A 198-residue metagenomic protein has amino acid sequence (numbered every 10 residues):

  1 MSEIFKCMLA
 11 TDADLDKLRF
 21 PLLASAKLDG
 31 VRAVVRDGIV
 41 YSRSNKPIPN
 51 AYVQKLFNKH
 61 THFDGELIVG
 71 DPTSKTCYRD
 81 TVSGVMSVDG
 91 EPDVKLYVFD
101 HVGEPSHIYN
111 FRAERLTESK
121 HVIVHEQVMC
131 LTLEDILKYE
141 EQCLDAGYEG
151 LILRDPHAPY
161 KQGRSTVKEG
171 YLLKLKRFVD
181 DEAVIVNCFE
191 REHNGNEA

Functional and structural regions predicted by a protein language model:
M1-D14: Phosphate/adenylate-binding "loop-and-lid" substructures adjacent to NTP/NAD/dNTP-binding pockets in NTP-dependent
L9, L22-L23, L151-R154: A short, Trp-centered hydrophobic/proline-enriched beta-strand micro-motif
D14-K17, L175-A183: Mobile-element integrase/transposase regions, centering on the N-terminal DNA-binding/Zn-coordinating module
D14-V124: Covalent nucleotidyltransferase
G103, L144, E190-H193: Hydrophobic/aromatic-lined pockets within catalytic cores
Q127-D180: Amphipathic alpha-helical
V179-H193: Structural detector for short beta-strands of small beta-barrel domains
G195-A198: Short aromatic-glycine-enriched beta-strand elements
